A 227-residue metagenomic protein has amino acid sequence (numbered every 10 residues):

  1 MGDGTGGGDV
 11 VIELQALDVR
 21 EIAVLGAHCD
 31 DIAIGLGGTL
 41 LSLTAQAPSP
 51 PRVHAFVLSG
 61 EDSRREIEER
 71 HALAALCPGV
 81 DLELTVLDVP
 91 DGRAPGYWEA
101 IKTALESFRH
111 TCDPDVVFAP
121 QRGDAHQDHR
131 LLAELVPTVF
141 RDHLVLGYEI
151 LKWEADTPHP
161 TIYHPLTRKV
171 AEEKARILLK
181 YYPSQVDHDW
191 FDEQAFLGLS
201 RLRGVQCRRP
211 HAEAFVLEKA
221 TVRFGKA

Functional and structural regions predicted by a protein language model:
M1-K152, P158, K180, A195-R203 (+2 more regions): Active-site beta-strand->loop->alpha-helix modules in alpha/beta enzyme cores, enriched in Gly/His/Asp(Glu)
V89, I150, L166-R168, L217: Active-site donor-binding loop signature of nucleotide-sugar glycosyltransferases
R93, W98, T167-V170, K219: Solvent-exposed, flexible loop/coil residues
E154-K169: Phosphate-binding/catalytic loops
K169-A195: A charged, well-structured terminal subsegment
P210-A227: Short, basic/aromatic-enriched C-terminal tail that caps enzymatic domains
